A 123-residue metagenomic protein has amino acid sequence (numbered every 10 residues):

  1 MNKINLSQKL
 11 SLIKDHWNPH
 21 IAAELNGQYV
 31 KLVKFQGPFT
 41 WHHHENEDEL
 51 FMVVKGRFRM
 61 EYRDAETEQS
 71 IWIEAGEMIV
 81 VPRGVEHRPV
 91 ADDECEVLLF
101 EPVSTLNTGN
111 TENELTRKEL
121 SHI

Functional and structural regions predicted by a protein language model:
N2-L10, A23, D92-I123: Double-stranded beta-helix
L6-W41, E47: A short glycine-rich, His/Asp/Glu-containing loop-to-beta-strand
I21-A22, V33, T40-E45, E61-R63 (+2 more regions): Short histidine-centered beta-strand/loop micro-motifs that create catalytic or ligand/metal-coordination sites
N26, V54-K55, E74-A75, D93: A cytosolic small-molecule/anion-sensing beta-strand core signal
Q28-Y29, F58, T67-Q69, V85: Short acidic/polar mixed-charge low-complexity motifs
K34-F35, H44-D64, F100: Short, conserved beta-strand element in jelly-roll/cupin
T40, R59, M78-R88, C95-V97 (+1 more regions): Histidine-centered metal-chelating micro-motifs
D64-R83: Short acidic-glycine-tyrosine-enriched beta hairpin
